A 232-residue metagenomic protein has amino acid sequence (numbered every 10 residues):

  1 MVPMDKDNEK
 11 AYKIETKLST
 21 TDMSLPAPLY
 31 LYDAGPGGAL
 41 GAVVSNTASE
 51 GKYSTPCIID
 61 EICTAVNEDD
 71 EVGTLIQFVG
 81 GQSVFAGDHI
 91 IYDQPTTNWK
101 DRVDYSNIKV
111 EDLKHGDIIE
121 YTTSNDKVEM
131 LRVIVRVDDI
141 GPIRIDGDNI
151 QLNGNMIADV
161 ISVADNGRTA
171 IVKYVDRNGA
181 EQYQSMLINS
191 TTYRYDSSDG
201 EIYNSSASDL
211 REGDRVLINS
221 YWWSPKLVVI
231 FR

Functional and structural regions predicted by a protein language model:
M1-R232: ...the same signal can extend to comparable exposed beta-sheet modules with similar sequence chemistry even outside
